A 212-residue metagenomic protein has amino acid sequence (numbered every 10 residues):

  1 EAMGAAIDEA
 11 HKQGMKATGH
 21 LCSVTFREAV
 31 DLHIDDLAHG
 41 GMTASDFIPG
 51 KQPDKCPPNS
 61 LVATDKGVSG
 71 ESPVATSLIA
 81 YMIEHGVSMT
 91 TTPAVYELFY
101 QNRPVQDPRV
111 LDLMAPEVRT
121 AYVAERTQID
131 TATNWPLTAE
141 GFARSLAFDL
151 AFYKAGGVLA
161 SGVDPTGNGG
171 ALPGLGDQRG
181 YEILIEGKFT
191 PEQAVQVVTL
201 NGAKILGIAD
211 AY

Functional and structural regions predicted by a protein language model:
E1-V62, V68-P73: Active-site loop-helix segments enriched in His/Asp/Glu that coordinate and activate a nucleophilic water at divalent
A5-A6, A29-H33, P49-Q52, N102-P104 (+2 more regions): Short secondary-structure transition/capping segments
I7, F26-A29, I79, D149 (+3 more regions): Generic hydrophobic/aromatic pocket-lining and core-packing "Φ" positions
A10, L37, M89, D164 (+3 more regions): Divalent metal-coordination and catalytic microenvironments
Q13-A17, M89, L159, P191: Hydrophobic beta-strand scaffold residues
T18-C22, A38-G40, T90-P93, G162-D164 (+1 more regions): A cross-family glycoside hydrolase active-site/sugar-binding cleft signature
T43-E182, E186-G187: Active-site neighborhoods of metal-dependent hydrolases
A143, L172, T190-Q196, A203-Y212: Acidic, glycine-enriched loop/beta-strand segments at the rims of small-molecule binding/catalytic pockets
